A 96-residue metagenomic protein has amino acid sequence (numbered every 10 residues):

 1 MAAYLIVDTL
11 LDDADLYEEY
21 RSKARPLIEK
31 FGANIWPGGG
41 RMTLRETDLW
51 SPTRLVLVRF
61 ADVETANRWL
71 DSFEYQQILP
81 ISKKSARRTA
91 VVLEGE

Functional and structural regions predicted by a protein language model:
A2-E96: Conserved, structured core segments of small domains
